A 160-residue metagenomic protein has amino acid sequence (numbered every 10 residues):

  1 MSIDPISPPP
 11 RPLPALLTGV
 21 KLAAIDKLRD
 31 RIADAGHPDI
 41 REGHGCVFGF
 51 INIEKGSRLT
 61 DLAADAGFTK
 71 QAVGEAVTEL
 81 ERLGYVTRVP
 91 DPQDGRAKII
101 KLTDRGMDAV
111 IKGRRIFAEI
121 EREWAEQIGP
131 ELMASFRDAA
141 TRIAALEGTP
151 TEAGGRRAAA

Functional and structural regions predicted by a protein language model:
M1-D39: N-terminal leader segment of winged-helix/HTH proteins
M1-P8, E131-A160: C-terminal regulatory/oligomerization modules of transcriptional regulators
P14, F48-I51, V110: Hydrophobic residues on short alpha-helical segments
K21, G49-I53, R114: Short, locally clustered residues in the helix-turn-helix/winged-helix DNA-binding domain
A23-D34, S57, K112, I116-E119 (+4 more regions): Solvent-exposed, charged/polar functional surfaces in cytosolic regulatory/catalytic domains
D26-T69, E152, A160: N-terminal helix-turn-helix DNA-binding core of bacterial DNA-binding proteins
L59-T60, Q71, T78, K98: Residues within helix-turn-helix
T78-T141: Charged, amphipathic alpha-helical coiled-coil/dimerization segments
